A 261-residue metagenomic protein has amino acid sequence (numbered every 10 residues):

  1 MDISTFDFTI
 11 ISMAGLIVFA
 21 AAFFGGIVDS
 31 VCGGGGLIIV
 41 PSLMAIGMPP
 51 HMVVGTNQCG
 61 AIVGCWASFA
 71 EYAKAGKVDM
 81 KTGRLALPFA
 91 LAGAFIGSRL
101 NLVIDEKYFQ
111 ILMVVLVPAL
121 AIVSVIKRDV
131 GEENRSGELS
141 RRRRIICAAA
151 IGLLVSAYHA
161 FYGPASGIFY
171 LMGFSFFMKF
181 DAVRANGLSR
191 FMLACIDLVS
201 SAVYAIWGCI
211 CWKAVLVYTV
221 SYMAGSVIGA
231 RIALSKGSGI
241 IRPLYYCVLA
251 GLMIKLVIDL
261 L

Functional and structural regions predicted by a protein language model:
D2-I3, A67-K77, V114-L139, R231 (+1 more regions): Transmembrane helix exit motif
D2-M13, M44-M52, R99-Y108, A205-K213 (+1 more regions): Helix-coil boundary and interhelical linker segments in multi-pass alpha-helical membrane proteins
D2-P49, N134-N186, L216: Selected transmembrane alpha-helices and immediately adjacent juxtamembrane segments of polytopic inner-membrane
G15, Q58, M113-V117, A121 (+3 more regions): Residues within membrane-spanning alpha-helices of integral membrane proteins, especially the hydrophobic core/packing
M48-N57, K81-L85, K179-R190: Membrane-interface alpha-helices at helix entry/exit sites of multi-pass transporters
G55-Y108, V115, D197-C247: Selective hydrophobic functional segments
I96, G152-Y162, S200-G208, V215 (+1 more regions): Hydrophobic alpha-helical transmembrane segments in multi-pass integral membrane proteins
